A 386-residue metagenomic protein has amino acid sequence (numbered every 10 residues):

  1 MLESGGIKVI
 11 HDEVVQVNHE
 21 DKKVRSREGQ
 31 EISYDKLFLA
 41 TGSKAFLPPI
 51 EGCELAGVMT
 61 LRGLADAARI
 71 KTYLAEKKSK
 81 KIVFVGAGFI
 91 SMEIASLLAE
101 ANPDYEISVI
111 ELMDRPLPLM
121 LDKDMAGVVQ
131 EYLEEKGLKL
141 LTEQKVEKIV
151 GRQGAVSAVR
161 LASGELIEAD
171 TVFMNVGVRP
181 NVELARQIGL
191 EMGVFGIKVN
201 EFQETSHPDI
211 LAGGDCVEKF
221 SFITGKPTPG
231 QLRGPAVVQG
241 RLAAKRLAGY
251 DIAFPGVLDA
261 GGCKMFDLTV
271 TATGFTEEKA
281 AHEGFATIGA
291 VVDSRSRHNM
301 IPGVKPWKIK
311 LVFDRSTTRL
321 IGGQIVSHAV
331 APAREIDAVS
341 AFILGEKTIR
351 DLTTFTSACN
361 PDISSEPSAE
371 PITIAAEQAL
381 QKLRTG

Functional and structural regions predicted by a protein language model:
E3-G52: A conserved beta-strand/loop capping segment in the N-terminal third of enzymes that catalyze redox or closely related
V9-N18, K23-R25, I32, N102-V199: A Rossmann-like FAD-binding core segment of flavoenzymes
I32-K44, I167-G177, G240, T318: Short hydrophobic core segments
L39-A101, K139, V194, V199-E201: Glycine-rich dinucleotide-binding loop and its adjacent helix/turn
E54-K78, G151-A155, R160, E165-K245 (+1 more regions): FAD-site-proximal beta/loop scaffold in flavoenzymes
K81-V83, F89-K148, G230-P235, I252-E277: Rossmann-like dinucleotide-binding cores of NAD(P)H-dependent redox enzymes
N175, V199, G213-E277, I363-T385: A conserved FAD-binding loop/helix module that cradles the flavin
V176, L268-T273, E283-G386: Flexible, glycine-rich terminal cap/loop adjacent to redox cofactors in electron-transfer oxidoreductases
